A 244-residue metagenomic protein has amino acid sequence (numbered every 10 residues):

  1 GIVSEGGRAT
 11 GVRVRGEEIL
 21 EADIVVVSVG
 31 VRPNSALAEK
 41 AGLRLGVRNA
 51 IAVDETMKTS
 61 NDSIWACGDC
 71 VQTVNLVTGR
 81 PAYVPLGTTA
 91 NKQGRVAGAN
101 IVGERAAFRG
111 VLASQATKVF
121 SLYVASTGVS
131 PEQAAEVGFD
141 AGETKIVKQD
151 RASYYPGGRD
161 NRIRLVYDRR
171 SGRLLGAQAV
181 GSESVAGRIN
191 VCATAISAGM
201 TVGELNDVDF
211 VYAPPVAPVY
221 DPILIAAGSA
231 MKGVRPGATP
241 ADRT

Functional and structural regions predicted by a protein language model:
G1, V14, I24, L224-G233: Short, basic/aromatic-enriched C-terminal tail that caps enzymatic domains
I2-R13, E17-A99, V191, A195-A198: FAD-site-proximal beta/loop scaffold in flavoenzymes
S4-T10, L112, R159-N161: A short, compositionally biased
V29, S121-T127, A135-R243: Flexible, glycine-rich terminal cap/loop adjacent to redox cofactors in electron-transfer oxidoreductases
E39, L43, R95, A99-G103 (+3 more regions): Charged, amphipathic alpha-helical interaction segments
R44-R48, E104-Q115, D140-T144: A short alpha-helix-loop-beta-strand transition element characteristic of N-terminal alpha/beta dinucleotide-binding
V53, C67-P131, V216-T239: A conserved FAD-binding loop/helix module that cradles the flavin
